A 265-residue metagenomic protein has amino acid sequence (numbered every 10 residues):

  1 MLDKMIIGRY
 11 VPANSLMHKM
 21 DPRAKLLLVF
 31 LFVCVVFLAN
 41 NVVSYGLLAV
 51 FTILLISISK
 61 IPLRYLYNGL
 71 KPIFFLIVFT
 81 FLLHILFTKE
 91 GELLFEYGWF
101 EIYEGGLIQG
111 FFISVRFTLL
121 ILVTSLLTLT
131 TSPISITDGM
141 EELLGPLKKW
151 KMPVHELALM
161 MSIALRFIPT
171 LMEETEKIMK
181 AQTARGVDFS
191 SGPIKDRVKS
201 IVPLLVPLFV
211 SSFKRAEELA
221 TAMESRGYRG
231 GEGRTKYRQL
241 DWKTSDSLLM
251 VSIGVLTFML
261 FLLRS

Functional and structural regions predicted by a protein language model:
M1-S44, L48-S57, E142-G145, K149-M152 (+3 more regions): Transmembrane alpha-helix interface motif
N14, F37, K60-Y65, Y97 (+4 more regions): Membrane-helix interfacial "entry" motifs
K25, R64-F74, D246-L249: Alpha-helical transmembrane segments and their helix-start/interface "positive-inside/aromatic belt" motifs in integral
F51-I61, F75-F79: Alpha-helical transmembrane segments and their membrane-interface exit regions
Y67, K71, I108-F112, V202: Alpha-helical membrane-interface segments at transmembrane helix boundaries
G69-I73, I77, S114, T118 (+3 more regions): Loop-to-transmembrane-helix entry motif
F74-V187: Juxtamembrane/interface alpha-helical elements of multi-pass membrane proteins
